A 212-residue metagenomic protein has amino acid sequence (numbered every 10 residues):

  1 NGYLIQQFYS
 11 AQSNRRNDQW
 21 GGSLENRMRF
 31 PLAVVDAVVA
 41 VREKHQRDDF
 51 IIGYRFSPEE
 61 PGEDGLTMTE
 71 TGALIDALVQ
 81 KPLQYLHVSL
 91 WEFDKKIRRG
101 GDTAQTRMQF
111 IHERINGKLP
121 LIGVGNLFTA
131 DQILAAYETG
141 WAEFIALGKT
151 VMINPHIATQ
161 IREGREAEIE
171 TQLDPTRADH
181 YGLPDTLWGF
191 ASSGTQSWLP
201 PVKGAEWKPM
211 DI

Functional and structural regions predicted by a protein language model:
N1-I212: Flavin-dependent oxidoreductase catalytic cores
